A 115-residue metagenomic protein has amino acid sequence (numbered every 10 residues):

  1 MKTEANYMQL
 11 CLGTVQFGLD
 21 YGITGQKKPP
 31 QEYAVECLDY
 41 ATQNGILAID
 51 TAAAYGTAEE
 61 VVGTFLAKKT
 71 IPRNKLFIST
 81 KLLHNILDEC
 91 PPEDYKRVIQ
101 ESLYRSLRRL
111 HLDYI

Functional and structural regions predicted by a protein language model:
M1-L76: N-terminal binding-site loop/beta-alpha segment at the start of enzyme catalytic domains that lines or forms
G18-E32, L82-Q100: Active-site mouth loops of central-metabolism enzymes
Q43, C90-I115: Glycine/proline-rich, positively charged, aromatic-decorated active-site loop/lid region on the catalytic face
I78-T80: Hydrophobic residues in well-ordered beta-strands that form the structural core
